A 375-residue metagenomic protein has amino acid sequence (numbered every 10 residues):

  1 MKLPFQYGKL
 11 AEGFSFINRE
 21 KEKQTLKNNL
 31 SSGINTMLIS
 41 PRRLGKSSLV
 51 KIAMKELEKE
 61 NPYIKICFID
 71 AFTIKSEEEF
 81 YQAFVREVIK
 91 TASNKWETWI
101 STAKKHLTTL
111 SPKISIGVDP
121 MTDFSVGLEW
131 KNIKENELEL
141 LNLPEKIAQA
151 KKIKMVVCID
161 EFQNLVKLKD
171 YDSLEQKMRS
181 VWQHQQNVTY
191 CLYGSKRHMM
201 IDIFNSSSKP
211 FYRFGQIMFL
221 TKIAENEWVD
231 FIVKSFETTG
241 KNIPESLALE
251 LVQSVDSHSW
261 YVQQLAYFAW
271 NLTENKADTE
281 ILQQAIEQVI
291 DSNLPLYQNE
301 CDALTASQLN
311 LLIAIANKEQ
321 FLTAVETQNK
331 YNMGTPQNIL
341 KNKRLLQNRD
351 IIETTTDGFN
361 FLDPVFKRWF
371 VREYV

Functional and structural regions predicted by a protein language model:
M1-P41, E56-P62, V365: A short, basic N-terminal segment
K2-L3, Q149, D291, P295-V375: C-terminal leucine-rich, beta-strand-based interaction scaffolds used for sensing/assembly
P41-L44, S48-V156, Q337: P-loop NTPase nucleotide-binding core
E56, F268, L345: Alpha-helical DNA-recognition elements
G127-K196, N205: Conserved Walker B catalytic segment
R197-G215: Short regulatory helix/loop adjacent to the ATP-binding pocket of P-loop NTPases
Q216-E227: Conserved AAA+ ATPase "SRH/arginine-finger" region at the nucleotide-binding site
V229-L296, A306, T356: Amphipathic alpha-helical "lid/sensor" segments that cap RecA-like P-loop NTPase cores
